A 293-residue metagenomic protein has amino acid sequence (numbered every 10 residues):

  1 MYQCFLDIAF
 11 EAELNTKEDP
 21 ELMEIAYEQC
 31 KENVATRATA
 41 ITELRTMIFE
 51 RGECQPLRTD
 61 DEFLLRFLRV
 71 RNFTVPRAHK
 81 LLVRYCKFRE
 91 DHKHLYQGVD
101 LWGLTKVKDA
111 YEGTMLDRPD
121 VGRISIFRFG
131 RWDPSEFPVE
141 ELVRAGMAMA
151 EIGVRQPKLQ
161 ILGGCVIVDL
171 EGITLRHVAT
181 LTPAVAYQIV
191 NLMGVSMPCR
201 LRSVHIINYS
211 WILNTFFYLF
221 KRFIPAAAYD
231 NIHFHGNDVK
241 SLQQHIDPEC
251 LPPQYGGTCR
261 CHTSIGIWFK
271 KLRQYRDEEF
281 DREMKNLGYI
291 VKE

Functional and structural regions predicted by a protein language model:
M1-E293: Basic, amphipathic alpha-helical/coil surface patches used to engage anionic, phosphate-bearing ligands and membranes
